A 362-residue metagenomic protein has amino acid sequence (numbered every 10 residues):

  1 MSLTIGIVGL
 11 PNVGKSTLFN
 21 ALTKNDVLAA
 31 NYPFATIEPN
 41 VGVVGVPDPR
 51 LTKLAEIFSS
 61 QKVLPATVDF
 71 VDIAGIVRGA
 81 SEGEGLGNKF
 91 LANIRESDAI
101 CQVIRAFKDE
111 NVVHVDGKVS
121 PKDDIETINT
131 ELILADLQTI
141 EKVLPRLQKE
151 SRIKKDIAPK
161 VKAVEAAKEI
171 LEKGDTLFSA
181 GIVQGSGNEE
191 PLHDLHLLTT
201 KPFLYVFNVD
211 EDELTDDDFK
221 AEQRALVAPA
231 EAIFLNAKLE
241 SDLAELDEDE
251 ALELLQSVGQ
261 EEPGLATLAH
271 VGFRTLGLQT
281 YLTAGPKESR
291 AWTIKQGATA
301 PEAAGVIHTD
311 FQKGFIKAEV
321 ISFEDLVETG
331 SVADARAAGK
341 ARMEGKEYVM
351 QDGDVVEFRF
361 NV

Functional and structural regions predicted by a protein language model:
M1-D109, K122: Conserved G1/Walker A P-loop phosphate-binding module
S2-V8, V13, F19, R146-Q351 (+1 more regions): C-terminal-of-GTPase-core extension/linker across diverse P-loop GTPases
G6, F34, P39-G42, P49-L51 (+16 more regions): Short capping/connector residues at structural and topological boundaries
L22-Y32, P39-V41, V46-P49, K53 (+15 more regions): Residue-level signal for pocket-adjacent positions within structured domains
F34, D48-L51, L64-F70, E84-S97 (+8 more regions): Amphipathic alpha-helical transducer elements in NTP-driven molecular machines
G42-P47, A74-E84, R95-I157, I170-G185 (+1 more regions): Conserved Switch II/interswitch segment of TRAFAC-class P-loop GTPases
